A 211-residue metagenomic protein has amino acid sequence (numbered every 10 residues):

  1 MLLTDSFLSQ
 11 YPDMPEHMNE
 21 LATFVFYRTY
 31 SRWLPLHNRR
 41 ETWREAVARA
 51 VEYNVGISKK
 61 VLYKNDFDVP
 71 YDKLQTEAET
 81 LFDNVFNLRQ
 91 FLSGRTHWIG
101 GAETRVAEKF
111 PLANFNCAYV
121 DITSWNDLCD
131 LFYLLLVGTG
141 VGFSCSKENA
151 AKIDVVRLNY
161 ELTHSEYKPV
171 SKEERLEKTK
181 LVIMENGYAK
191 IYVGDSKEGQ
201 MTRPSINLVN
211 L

Functional and structural regions predicted by a protein language model:
M1-L211: Extended catalytic cores of very large enzyme megasubunits
